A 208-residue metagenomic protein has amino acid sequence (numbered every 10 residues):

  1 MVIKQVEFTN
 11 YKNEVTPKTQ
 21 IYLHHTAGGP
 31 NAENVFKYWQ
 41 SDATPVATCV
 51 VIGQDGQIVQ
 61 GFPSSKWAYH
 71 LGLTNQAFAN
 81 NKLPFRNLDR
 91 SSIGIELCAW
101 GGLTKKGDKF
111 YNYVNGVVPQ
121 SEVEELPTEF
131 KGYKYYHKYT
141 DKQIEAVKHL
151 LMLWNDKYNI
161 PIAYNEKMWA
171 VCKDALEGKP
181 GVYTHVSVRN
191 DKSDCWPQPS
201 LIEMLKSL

Functional and structural regions predicted by a protein language model:
V2-I160: Active-site-adjacent loop/helix surface patches within enzyme catalytic domains that shape the substrate-binding cleft
A43, H70, F78, K167 (+2 more regions): Solvent-exposed, non-transmembrane amphipathic alpha-helical segments
K157-D174: Surface-exposed patches in mature extracellular/periplasmic domains of secreted proteins
D174-L208: Short, low-complexity, polybasic intrinsically disordered segments
